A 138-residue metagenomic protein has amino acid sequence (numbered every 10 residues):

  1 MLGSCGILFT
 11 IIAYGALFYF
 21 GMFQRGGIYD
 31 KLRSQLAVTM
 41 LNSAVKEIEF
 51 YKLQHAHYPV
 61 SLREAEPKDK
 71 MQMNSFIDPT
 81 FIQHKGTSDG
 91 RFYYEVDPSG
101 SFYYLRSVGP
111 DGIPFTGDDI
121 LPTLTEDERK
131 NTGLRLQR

Functional and structural regions predicted by a protein language model:
M1-T39: Amphipathic alpha-helical segments typified by the pilin-like N-terminal helix that continues immediately C-terminal
Q35-R138: Low-complexity, acidic interaction segments enriched in glycine
